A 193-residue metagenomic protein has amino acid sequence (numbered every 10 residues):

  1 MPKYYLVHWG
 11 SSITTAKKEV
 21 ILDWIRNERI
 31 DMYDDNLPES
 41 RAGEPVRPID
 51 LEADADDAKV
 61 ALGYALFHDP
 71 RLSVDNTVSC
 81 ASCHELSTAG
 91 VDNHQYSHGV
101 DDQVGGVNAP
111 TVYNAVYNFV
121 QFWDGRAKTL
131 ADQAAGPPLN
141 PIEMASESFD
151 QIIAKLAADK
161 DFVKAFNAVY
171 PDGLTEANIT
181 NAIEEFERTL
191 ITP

Functional and structural regions predicted by a protein language model:
M1-P193: Periplasmic c-type cytochrome electron-transfer domains
